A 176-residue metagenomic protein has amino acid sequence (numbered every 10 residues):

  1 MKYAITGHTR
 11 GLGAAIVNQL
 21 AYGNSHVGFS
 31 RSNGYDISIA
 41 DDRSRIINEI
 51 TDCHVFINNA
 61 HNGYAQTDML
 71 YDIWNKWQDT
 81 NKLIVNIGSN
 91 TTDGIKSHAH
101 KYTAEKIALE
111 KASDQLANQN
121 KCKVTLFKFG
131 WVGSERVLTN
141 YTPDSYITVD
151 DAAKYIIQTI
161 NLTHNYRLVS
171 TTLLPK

Functional and structural regions predicted by a protein language model:
Y3-Y22: N-terminal Rossmann NAD(P)H-binding glycine-rich loop of SDR-like oxidoreductase domains
T6, I57-N59, L83-S89, T125-K128: Structural signature of the Rossmann-like NAD(P)-dependent dehydrogenase/reductase core
S25-N48, H61-M69: Adenosine-cofactor binding site in Rossmann-like domains, unifying the SAM/SAH pocket of S-adenosylmethionine-dependent
I46-N58, K82: A glycine-rich helix->loop->beta "capping" turn within Rossmann-like NAD(P)(H)-dependent oxidoreductase domains
A65, W74-Q78, K82-N118, G130-S134 (+1 more regions): Catalytic loop of short-chain dehydrogenase/reductase
L70-W74, A112-S113, A153-I156: Short-chain dehydrogenase/reductase
Q119-V132, N165-S170: Conserved Rossmann-fold SDR core element
Y141-K176: C-terminal helical subdomain
